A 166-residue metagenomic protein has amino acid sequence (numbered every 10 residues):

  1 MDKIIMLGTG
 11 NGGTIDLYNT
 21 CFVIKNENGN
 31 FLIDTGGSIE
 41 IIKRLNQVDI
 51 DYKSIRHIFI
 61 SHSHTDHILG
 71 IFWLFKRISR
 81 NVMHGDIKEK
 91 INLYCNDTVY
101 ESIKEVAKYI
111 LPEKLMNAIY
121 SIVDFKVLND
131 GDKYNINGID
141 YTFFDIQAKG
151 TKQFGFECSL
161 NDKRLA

Functional and structural regions predicted by a protein language model:
M1-Q47, K152-A166: Conserved beta-strand hairpin/beta-sheet module of binuclear metal-dependent hydrolase folds, prominently
M1-T9, Y109, N135-Y141: Short Pro/Gly-enriched beta-strand edge/turn motifs at strand-loop
T14-D16, E89, D97, V127-A166: Active-site-proximal loop/helix segment associated with metal-binding centers of metalloenzymes
F22, I71-L74, I103, F156: Generic structural signal for conserved hydrophobic packing positions in ordered secondary structure
I33-D34, I60, C95: Small/polar loops that bind or transfer phosphate-bearing groups
I39-N92: Active-site metal-binding motif and surrounding structural segment of the metallo-beta-lactamase
N81-D124: Acidic/polar short surface loop at catalytic or gating sites that assists cofactor/ion binding and chemistry
